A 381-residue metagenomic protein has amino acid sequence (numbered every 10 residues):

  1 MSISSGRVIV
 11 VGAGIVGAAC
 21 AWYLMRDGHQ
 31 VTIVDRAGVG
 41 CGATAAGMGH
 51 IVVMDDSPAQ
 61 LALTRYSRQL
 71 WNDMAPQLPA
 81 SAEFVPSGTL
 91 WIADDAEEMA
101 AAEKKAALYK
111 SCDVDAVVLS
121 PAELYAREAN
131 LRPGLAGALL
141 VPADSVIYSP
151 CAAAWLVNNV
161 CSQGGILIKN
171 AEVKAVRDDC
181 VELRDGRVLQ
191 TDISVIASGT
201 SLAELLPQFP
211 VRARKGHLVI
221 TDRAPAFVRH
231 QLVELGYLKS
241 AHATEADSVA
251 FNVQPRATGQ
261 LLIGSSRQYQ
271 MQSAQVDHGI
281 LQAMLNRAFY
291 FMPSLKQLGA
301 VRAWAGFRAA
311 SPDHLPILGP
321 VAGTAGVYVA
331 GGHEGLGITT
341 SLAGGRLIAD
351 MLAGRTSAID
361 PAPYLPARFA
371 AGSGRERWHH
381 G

Functional and structural regions predicted by a protein language model:
S4-G6, R184-I193: Core beta-strand elements of the Rossmann-like FAD/NAD(P) dinucleotide-binding domain in flavoenzyme oxidoreductases
G6-T32: N-terminal Rossmann-like FAD-binding beta1-loop-alpha1 element of flavoenzymes
V16, V39, S201: Conserved Rossmann-like nucleotide-cofactor binding loop
W22-R26, I51, A82-F84, V188 (+2 more regions): Active-site substrate-recognition segment that forms the wall of the catalytic cavity or substrate channel
R26-A45: Glycine-rich FAD pyrophosphate-binding loop
M48-R127, A288: Dinucleotide-binding Rossmann-like beta1-alpha1 core, especially the glycine-rich loop that anchors the ADP
L139-D179: Helical element adjacent to the flavin cofactor pocket in flavoenzyme catalytic cores
A283, F289-G381: C-terminal catalytic lobe of FAD-dependent flavoproteins
